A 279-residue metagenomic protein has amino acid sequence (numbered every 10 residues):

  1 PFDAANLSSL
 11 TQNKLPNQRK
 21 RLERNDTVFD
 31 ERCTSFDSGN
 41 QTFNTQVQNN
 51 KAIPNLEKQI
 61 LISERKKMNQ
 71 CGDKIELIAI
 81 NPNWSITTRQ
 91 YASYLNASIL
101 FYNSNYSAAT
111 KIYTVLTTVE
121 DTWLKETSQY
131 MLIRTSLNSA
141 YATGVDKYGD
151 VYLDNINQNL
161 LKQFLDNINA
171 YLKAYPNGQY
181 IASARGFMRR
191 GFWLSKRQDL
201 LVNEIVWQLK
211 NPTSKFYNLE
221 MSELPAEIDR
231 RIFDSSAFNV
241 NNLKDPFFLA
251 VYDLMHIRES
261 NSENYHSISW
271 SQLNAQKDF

Functional and structural regions predicted by a protein language model:
P1-F279: Acidic, polar-rich low-complexity tracts and alpha-helical solenoid repeat scaffolds
